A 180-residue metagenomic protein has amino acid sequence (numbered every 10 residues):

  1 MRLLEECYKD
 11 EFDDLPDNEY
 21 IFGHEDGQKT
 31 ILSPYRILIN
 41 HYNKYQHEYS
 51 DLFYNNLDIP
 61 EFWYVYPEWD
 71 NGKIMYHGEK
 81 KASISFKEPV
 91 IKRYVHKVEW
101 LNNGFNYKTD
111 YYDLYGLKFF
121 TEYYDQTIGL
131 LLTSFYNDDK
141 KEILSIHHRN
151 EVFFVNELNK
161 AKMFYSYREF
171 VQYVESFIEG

Functional and structural regions predicted by a protein language model:
M1-N56, Y136-G180: Long terminal segments
L57-R168: Repetitive, compositionally biased segments used for assembly/scaffolding
